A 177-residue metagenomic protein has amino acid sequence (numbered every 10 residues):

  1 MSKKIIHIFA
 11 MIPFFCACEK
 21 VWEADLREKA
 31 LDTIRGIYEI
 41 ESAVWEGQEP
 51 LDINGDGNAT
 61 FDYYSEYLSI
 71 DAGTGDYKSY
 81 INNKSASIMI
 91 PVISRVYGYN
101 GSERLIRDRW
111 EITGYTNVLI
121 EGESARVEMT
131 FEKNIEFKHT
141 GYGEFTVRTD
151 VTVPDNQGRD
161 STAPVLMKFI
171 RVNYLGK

Functional and structural regions predicted by a protein language model:
S2, F15-E41, F169-K177: Bacterial Sec-dependent N-terminal signal peptides
K3-I8: Sec-dependent signal peptide recognition, specifically the positively charged N-region followed immediately by
F9-F15: Hydrophobic helical h-region of N-terminal Sec-dependent signal peptides in bacterial secretory/periplasmic proteins
I40-I81: Short, solvent-exposed loop/hinge segments that bridge or flank secondary-structure elements
W45-L51, K84-M89, D150-S161: Short, cysteine-centered beta-strand-loop-beta hairpins and adjacent loop/turn segments enriched in charged/polar
E46, S69-E144, I170-V172: Contiguous, well-ordered beta-strand patches that form the walls/edges of small beta-barrel/beta-sandwich domains
Y97, G143-K177: Edge beta-strand at a domain terminus
